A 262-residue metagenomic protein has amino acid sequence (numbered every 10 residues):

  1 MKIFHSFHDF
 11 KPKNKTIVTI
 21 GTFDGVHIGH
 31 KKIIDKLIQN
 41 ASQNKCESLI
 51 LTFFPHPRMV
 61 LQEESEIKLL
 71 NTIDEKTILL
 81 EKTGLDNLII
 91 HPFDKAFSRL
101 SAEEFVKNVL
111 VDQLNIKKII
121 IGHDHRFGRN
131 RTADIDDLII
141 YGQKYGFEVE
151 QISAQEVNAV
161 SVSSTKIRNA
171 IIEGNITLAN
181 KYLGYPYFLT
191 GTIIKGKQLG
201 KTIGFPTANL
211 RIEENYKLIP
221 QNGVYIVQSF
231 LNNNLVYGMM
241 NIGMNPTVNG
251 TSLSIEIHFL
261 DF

Functional and structural regions predicted by a protein language model:
K2-H8, I89: Short acidic-hydrophobic, aromatic-tinged amphipathic segments that line or gate anion-handling sites
F7-T72: N-terminal catalytic cores of NTP/NDP-binding nucleotidyl/phosphoryl-transfer enzymes
H27, L80, I119, A179 (+1 more regions): Residue-level signal for inorganic ion chemistry
K68-K76, R99-V106: Glycine-rich, highly charged phosphate/nucleotide-binding loops
E75-L88: A glycine-rich helix N-cap at a beta->alpha junction
R99-P206, N232: Classical nucleotidyltransferase
G196-F262: Phosphate/ribose-recognition catalytic cores of enzymes acting on nucleotide-derived substrates
